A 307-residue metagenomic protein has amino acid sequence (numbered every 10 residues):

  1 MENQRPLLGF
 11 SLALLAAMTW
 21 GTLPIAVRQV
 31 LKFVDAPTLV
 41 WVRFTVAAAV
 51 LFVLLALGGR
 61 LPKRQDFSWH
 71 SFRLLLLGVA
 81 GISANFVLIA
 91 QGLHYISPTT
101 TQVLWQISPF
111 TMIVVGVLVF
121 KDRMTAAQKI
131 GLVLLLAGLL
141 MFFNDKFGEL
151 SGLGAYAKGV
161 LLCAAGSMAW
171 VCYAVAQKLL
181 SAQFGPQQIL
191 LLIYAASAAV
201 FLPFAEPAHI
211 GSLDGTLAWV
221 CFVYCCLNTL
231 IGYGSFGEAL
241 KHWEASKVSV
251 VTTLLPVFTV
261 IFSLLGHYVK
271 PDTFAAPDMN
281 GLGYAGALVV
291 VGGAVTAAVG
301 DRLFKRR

Functional and structural regions predicted by a protein language model:
M1-W41, L150-L179, W219-C226, F262 (+4 more regions): Glycine-/small-residue-enriched transmembrane alpha-helix faces in small-molecule transporters and effluxers
L15-A17, W41-V42, I82, F86 (+3 more regions): Helix-helix packing/entry segments at the starts of transmembrane helices
T19, L23-P24, A56-W105, L140-M141 (+1 more regions): Specific transmembrane alpha-helical segments of multi-pass solute transporters/efflux pumps, especially DMT/EamA
I25-A36, K63, H94, F143-Y156 (+2 more regions): Membrane-interface helix termini and inter-helical loops of multi-pass transporters
V30, L39, R43, G92 (+6 more regions): Hydrophobic/aromatic residues within transmembrane alpha-helices of multi-pass small-molecule transporters
F33-A84, T111, V115, M168-C172 (+5 more regions): Transmembrane alpha-helices of multi-pass small-molecule transport proteins
F44, N144-D145, A218, T253-R307: C-terminal-most transmembrane helix of multi-pass membrane proteins
V50-L55, S108-V133, V257-Y284: C-terminal transmembrane-helix exit sites in multi-pass transporters
